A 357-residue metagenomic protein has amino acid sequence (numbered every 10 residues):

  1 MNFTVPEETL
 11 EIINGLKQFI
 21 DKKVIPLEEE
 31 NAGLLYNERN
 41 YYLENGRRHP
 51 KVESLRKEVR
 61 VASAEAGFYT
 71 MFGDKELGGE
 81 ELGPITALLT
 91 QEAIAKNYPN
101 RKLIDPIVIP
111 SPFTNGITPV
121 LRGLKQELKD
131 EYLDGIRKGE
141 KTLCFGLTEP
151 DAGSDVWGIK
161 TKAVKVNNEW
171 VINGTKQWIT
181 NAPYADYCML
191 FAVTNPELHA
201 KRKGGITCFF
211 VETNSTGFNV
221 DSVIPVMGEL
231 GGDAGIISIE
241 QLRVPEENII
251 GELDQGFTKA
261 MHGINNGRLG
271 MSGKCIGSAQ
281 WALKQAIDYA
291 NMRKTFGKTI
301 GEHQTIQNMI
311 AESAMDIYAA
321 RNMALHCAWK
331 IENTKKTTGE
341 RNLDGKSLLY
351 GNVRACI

Functional and structural regions predicted by a protein language model:
M1-K102, I107-S111, G123-L128, G135-E140 (+4 more regions): Alpha-helical interface subdomain recognition
N115-G123, F145, E197-L198: Flexible, glycine-rich active-site loops centered on histidine and acidic residues that chelate a metal or position
R122-L124, V164, L190-T194, F210-E212 (+2 more regions): Short beta-strand-to-turn element immediately C-terminal to the catalytic PLP-Schiff-base lysine in fold type I
Y132, I159, T175-Q177, D221-P225: Short beta-alpha junctions and helix-cap segments that line functional grooves
G139-L147, F191: A short, Trp-centered hydrophobic/proline-enriched beta-strand micro-motif
D151-S154, W178-N181, H199-A200, P225-D233: Short Gly/Pro-enriched turn/cap motifs at secondary-structure boundaries
E169, N173-V220: A short core secondary-structure module
N214-P245: Flexible, small-/acidic-enriched active-site or ligand-binding loops
